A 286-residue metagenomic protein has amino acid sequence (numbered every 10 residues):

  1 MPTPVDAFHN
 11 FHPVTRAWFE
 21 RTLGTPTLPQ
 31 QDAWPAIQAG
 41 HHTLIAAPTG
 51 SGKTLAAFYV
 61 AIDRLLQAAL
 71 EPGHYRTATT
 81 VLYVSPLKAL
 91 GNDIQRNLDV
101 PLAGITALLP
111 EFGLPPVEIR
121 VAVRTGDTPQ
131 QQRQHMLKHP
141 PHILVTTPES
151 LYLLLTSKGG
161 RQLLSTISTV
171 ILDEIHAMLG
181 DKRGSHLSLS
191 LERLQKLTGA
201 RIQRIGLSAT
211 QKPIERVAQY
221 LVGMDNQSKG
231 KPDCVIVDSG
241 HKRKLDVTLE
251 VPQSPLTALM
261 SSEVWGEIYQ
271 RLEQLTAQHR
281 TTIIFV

Functional and structural regions predicted by a protein language model:
P2-A46: Conserved pre-motif I regulatory segment
T54-R64, S185-L191: Motif I (Walker A/P-loop) of helicase-class P-loop NTPases
D63-I94, L109-P110, K196-R201: Conserved SF1/SF2 helicase motif Ia
L90-V123, Y220-S228: Conserved helix-turn-beta segment of the N-terminal RecA-like "Helicase ATP-binding" lobe in SF1/SF2 helicases
P116-E118, D127-L144: Conserved motor-coupling elements within RecA-like helicase/translocase cores
R120-Q132, E149-S150, S239-G240, V286: Conserved helicase motor
L144, P148-Y152, T156-A200: SF2 helicase catalytic motif II
E192, Q203-V286: Conserved interdomain linker/interface between the two RecA-like ATPase lobes of SF2 helicase motors
